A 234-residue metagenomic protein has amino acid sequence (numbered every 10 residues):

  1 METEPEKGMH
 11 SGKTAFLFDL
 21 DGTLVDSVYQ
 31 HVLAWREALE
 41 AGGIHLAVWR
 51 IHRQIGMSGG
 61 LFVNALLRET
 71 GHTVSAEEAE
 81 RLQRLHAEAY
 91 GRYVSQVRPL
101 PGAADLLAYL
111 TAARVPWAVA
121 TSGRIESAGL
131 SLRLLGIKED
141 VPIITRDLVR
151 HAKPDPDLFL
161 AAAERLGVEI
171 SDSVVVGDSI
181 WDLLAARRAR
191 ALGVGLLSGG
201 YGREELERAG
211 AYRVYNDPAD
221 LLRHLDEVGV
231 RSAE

Functional and structural regions predicted by a protein language model:
E2-H52: Active-site neighborhood of HAD-like aspartate-dependent phosphohydrolases
A38, S58-V74, S131, A162-A163: Helix-loop "lid/cap" segments that line or gate small-molecule binding pockets
H45, L67-D105, A113: Metal-dependent phosphoesterase signature
Q96-R98, A118, R124-V175, I180-A189 (+1 more regions): Substrate-recognition "cap/lid" segment bordering the active-site pocket of phosphatases
A104-T111, L183-R188: Surface-exposed amphipathic alpha-helices with a cationic face
R213-D217: Short acidic-hydrophobic, aromatic-tinged amphipathic segments that line or gate anion-handling sites
E227-E234: Short, basic, low-complexity termini and linkers enriched in Ser/Thr/Gly/Pro that act as targeting/leader peptides
